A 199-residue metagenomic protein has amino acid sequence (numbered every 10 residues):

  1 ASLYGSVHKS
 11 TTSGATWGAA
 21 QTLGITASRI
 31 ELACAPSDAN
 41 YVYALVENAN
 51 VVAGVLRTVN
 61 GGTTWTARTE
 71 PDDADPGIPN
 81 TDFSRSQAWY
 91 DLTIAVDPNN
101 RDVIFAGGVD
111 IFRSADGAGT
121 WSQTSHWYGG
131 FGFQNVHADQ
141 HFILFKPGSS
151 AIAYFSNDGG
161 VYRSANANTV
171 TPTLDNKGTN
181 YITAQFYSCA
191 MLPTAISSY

Functional and structural regions predicted by a protein language model:
A1-Y199: Extracellular glycan-interacting surfaces
